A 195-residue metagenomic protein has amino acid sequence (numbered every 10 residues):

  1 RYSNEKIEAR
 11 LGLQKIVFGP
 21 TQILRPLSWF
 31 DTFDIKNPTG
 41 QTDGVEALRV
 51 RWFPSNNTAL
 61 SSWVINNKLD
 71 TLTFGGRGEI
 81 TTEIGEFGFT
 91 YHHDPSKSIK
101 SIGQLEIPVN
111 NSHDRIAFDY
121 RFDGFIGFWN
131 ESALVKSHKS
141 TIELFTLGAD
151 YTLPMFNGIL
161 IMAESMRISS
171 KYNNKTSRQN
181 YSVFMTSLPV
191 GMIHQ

Functional and structural regions predicted by a protein language model:
R1, W29-K36: Short acidic, glycine/Ser/Thr-rich loop/turn "cap" segments at secondary-structure junctions
R1-G12: Beta-barrel outer-membrane channel/assembly domains of diderm bacteria
E5-K6, I35-T176: Signature for the C-terminal beta-barrel architecture of outer-membrane proteins
L11, F18, L147: Short glycine-rich loop/turn motifs that provide flexible caps or phosphate-binding loops at active sites
G12-K15, V64: Glycine-rich, histidine-containing beta strand-loop boundary motifs that form or position
K15-T32, S96, R167: Surface-exposed extracellular loop regions of Gram-negative outer-membrane beta-barrel proteins, predominantly
T176-Q195: C-terminal hydrophobic structural anchor segments that stabilize assembly/packing rather than catalytic chemistry
